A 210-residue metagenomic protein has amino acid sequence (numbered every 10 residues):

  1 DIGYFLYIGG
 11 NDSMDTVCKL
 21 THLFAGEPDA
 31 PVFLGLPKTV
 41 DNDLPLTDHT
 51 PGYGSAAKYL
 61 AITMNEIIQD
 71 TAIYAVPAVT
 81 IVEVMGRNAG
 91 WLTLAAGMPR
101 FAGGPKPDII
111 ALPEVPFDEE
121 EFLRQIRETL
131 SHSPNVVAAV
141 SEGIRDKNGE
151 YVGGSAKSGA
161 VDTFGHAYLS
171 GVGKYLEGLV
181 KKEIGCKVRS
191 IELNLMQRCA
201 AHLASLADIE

Functional and structural regions predicted by a protein language model:
D1-F5: Alpha/propeptide regions of enzymes that mature by internal proteolysis
Y7-G9, D15-F24, P28-L34, T50-R189: Accessory alpha-helical/coil subdomains and C-terminal extensions that flank or cap enzyme catalytic cores
D12-S13, V40-D41: A short acidic, glycine/proline-enriched capping/turn motif at secondary-structure boundaries, especially helix N-cap
P37: Anion-recognition interface
N42-L44, K147-Y151, R198-A200: Short acidic/His/Gly/Ser-rich catalytic and metal-binding motifs that mark active-site loops of diverse hydrolases
D43-L46, E121: Short, charged, surface-exposed secondary-structure boundary motifs
L46-A57, A204-I209: Short beta-strand elements at the ligand-binding edges of bilobed clamshell
K181-E210: C-terminal active-site/capping subdomain that shapes the small-molecule cofactor and substrate pocket of enzyme
